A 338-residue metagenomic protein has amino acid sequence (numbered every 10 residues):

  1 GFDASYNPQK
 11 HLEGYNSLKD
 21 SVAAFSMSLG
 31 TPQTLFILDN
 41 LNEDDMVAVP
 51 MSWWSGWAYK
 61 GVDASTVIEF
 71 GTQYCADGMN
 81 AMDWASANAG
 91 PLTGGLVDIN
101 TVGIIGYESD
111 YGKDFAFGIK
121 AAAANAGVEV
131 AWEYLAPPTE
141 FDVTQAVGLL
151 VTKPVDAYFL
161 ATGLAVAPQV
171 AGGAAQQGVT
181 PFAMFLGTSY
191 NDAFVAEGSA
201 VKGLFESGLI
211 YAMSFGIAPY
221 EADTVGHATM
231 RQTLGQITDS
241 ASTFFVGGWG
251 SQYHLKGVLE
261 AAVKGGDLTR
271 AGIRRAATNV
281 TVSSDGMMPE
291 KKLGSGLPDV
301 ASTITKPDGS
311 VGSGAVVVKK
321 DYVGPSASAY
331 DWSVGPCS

Functional and structural regions predicted by a protein language model:
G1-A4, A23, A64-T72, G106 (+3 more regions): Second-shell loop/turn segments in exported
G1-D20, G78-N80, A136-L149: Structural motif
L18-A24, T152-A157: Short acidic/histidine-rich motifs immediately flanking catalytic phosphotransfer sites in two-component signaling
V22-Y134, F182-S207: Extracytoplasmic ligand/sensor domains, especially the bilobed periplasmic-binding protein
T31-E43, I119, D142, K153-Q177 (+1 more regions): Hydrophobic alpha-helical
A174-G250, P336: Extracellular/periplasmic periplasmic-binding protein-like sensory domains
E260-R275: Short, charged, surface-exposed loops that flank catalytic or proteolytic processing sites
V282-S338: Solvent-exposed, acidic/polar segments of extracytosolic/periplasmic ligand-binding ectodomains
